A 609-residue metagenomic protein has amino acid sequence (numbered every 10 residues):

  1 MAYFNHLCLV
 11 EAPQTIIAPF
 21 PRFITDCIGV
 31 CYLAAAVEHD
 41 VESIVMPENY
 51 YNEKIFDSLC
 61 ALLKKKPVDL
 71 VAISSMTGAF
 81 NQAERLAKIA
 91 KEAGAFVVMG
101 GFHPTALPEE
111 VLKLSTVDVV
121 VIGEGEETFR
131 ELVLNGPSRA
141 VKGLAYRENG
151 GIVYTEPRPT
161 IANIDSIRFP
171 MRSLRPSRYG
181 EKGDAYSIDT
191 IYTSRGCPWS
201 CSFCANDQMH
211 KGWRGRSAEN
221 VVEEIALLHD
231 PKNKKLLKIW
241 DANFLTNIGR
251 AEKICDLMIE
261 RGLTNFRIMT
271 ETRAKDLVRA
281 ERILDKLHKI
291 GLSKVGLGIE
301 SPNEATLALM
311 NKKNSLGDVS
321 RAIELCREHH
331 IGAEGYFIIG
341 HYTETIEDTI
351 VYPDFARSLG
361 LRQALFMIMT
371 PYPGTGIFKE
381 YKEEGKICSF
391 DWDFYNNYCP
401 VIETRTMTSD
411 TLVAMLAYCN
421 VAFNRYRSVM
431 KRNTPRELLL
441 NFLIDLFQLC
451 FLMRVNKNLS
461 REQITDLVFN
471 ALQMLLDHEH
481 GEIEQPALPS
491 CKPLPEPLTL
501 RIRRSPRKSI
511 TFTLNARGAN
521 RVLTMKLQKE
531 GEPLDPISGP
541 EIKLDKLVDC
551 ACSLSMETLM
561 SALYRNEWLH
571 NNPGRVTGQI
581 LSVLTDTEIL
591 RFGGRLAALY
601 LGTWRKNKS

Functional and structural regions predicted by a protein language model:
A2-L7, P13-I16, S138-V141, R147-T193: N-terminal [4Fe-4S]-dependent radical SAM core
A2-L9, P19, H39-E42, C60-L63 (+1 more regions): Radical SAM enzyme core and accessory elements
N5-H6, F23, A36-I161, I368-T370 (+1 more regions): Glycine-rich beta-alpha loop elements in corrinoid/cobalamin-binding modules across cobalamin-dependent enzymes
I16-P19, W199, G249, A305 (+4 more regions): Flexible glycine/acidic-rich beta-alpha junction loops that bind and position SAM and/or redox cofactors in anaerobic
A18-V30: Glycine- and acidic-residue-enriched helix-capping/strand-helix junction motifs
T25, D165, F169-Y336, H341 (+2 more regions): Radical SAM [4Fe-4S] cluster-binding motif and immediate context
V111, E344-R357: Catalytic cores of alpha/beta
